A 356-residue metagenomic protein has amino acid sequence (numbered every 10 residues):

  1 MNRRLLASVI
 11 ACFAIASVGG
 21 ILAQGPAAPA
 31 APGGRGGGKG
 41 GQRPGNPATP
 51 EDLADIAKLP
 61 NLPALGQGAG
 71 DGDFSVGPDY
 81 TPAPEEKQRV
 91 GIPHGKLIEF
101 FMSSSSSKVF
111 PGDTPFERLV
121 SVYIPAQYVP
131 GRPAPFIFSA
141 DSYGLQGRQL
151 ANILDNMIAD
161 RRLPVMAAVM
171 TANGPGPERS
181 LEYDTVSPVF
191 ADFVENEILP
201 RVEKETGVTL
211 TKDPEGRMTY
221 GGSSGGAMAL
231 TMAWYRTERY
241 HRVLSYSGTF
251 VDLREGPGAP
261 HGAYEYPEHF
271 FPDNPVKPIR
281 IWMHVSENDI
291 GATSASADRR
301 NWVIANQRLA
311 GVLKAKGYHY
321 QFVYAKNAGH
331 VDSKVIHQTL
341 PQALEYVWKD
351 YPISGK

Functional and structural regions predicted by a protein language model:
M1-L5: Positively charged n-region of N-terminal signal peptides that target proteins for export
S8-G20: Bacterial N-terminal signal peptides
P32-K356: Non-catalytic cap/lid and distal C-terminal segments of serine-dependent acyl enzymes
